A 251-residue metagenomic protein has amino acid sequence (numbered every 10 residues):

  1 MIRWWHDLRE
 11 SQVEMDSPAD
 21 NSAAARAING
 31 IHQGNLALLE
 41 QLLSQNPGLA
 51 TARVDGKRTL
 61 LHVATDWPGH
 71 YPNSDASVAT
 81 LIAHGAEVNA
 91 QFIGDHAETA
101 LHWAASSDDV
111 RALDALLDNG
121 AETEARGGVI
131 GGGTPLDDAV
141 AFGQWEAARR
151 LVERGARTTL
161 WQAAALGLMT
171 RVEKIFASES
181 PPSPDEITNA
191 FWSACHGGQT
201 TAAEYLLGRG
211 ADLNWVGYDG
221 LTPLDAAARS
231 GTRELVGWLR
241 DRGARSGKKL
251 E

Functional and structural regions predicted by a protein language model:
I2-A27, H32-Q41, Q45-L49, R58-L60 (+1 more regions): Extended repeat-based scaffolds of very large eukaryotic assembly and lipid-transport proteins
I2-R26, D138-A141, W145-L166, T170-E186 (+3 more regions): Ankyrin-repeat-protein effector appendages
D20-A27, T51-P68, Q91-W103, R126-D138 (+4 more regions): Ankyrin-repeat boundary/"N-cap" motif
N29-G34, V63-S74, W103-D109, D137-Q144 (+3 more regions): Ankyrin repeat A-helix N-terminal signature
L38, N73-S77, R111-A112, E146-A147 (+3 more regions): Conserved ankyrin/ankyrin-like repeat signature
E40-G48, S77-E87, D114-E122, R150-A156 (+3 more regions): Ankyrin repeat domain, specifically the short helix-to-loop turn at the C-terminus of the second helix of each repeat
S106-S107, D114, D118-L151, R229: Extended, hydrophobic interaction surfaces within ordered domains
E124, H196-R233: Ankyrin-repeat and related helical/solenoid repeat scaffolds used for protein-protein interactions
